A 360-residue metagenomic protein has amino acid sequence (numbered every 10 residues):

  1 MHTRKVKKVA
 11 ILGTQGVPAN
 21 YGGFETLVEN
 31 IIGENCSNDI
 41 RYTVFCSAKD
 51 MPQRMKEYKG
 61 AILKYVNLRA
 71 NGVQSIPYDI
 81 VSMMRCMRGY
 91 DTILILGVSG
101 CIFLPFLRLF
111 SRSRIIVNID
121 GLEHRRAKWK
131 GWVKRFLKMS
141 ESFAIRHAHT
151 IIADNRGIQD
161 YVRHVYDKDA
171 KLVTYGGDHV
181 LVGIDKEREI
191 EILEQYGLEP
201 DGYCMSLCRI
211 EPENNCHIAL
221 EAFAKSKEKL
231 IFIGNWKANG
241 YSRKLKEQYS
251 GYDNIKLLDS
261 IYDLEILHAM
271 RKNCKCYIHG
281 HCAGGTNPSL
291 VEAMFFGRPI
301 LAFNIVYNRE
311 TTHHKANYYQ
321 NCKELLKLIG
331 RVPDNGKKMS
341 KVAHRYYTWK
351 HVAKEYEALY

Functional and structural regions predicted by a protein language model:
R4-K7, T14-N20, G33-N71, G157-V165: N-terminal strand-loop element at the rim of the active site of nucleotide-sugar-dependent glycosyltransferases
E25-E29, M205, R209-K225: A conserved mid-protein helix/loop that constitutes part of the nucleotide-sugar donor-binding site
M51-E57, I190-E191, K229-L258, E265-I266 (+1 more regions): Short, structured helix-loop element that forms part of the nucleotide-activated donor/catalytic region
Q74-M87, T92-D120, G285: An aromatic- and histidine-rich active-site surface loop
M84-M87, V133-I151: Membrane-proximal helix-turn-helix segments that form the acceptor-binding/catalytic region of lipid-linked
C276, F295-A302: Short hydrophobic beta-strand element within catalytic cores of glycosyltransferases and related nucleotide-activated
H281-C282: Aromatic "clamp/platform" in nucleotide-sugar-dependent glycosyltransferases that forms part of the donor/acceptor
D334-Y360: A charged, aromatic-enriched C-terminal amphipathic alpha-helix characteristic of glycosyltransferases across folds
